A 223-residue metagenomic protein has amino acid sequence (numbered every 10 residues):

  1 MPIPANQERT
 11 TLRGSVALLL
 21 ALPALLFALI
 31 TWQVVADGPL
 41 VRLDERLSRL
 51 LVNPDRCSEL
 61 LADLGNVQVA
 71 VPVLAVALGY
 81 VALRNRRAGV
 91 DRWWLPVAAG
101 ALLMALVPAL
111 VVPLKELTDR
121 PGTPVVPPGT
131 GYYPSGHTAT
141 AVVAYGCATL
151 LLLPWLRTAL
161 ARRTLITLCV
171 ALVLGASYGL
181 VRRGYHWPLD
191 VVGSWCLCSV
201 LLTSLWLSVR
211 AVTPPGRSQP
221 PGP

Functional and structural regions predicted by a protein language model:
M1-V73, E116-V125: N-terminal transmembrane-helix/juxtamembrane module of multi-pass inner/ER membrane proteins
I3-A21, A88-A99, R157-L168, P188 (+2 more regions): N-terminal export and membrane-targeting signals
A28-I30, A105-V112, A171-V181: Aromatic-anchored segments of alpha-helical transmembrane domains
V41, E59-G65, V111, T158-T167: Short, amphipathic, aromatic/basic-enriched membrane-interface segments that mark the entry/exit of transmembrane
D55-R56, V73-Y80, T149-L150, L172-S177: Hydrophobic, membrane-inserted alpha-helices
A70-V73, A77, G100-M104, L165-L172: Hydrophobic alpha-helical transmembrane segments of polytopic
G79-V81, N85-T164: Membrane-interface loops
V125-P223: Membrane-embedded catalytic cores of phosphoryl/pyrophosphoryl-handling enzymes
